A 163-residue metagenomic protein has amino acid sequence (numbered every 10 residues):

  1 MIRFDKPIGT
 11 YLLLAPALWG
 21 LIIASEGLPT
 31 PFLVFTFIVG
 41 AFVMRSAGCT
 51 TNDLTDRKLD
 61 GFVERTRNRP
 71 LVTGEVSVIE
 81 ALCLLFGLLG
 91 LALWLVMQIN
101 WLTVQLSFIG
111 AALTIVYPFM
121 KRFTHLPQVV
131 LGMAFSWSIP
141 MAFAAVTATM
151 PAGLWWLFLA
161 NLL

Functional and structural regions predicted by a protein language model:
M1-G9, T73-E75, K121: Membrane interfacial helix-start motif at the N-side
R3-I23: The first (N-terminal) embedded transmembrane alpha-helix
G20-F32: Short, hydrophobic transmembrane alpha-helix segments
P31-I38, G74: Loop-to-transmembrane-helix transition segments
G40-A92: Aspartate-rich (DDxxD/NDxxD/DxxxD) Mg2+/diphosphate-binding motifs and their adjoining helix-loop segments
R69-W156: Intramembrane alpha-helical segments
W156-L163: Faces of alpha-helical transmembrane segments in polytopic inner-membrane proteins
